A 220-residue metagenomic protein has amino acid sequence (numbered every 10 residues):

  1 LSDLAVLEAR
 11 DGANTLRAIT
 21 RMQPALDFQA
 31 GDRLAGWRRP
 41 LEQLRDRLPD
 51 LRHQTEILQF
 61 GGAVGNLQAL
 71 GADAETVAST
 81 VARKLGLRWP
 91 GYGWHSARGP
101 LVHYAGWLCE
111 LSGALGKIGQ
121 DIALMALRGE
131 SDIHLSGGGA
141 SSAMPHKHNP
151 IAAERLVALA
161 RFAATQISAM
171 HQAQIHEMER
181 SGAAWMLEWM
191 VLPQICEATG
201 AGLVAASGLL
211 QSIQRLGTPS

Functional and structural regions predicted by a protein language model:
L1-P100: Glycine-rich, mobile lid/loop segments that gate access to catalytic sites or pores
R10, N14, R47-D50, Q54 (+7 more regions): Conserved helix-loop functional segments at active or binding sites
A13, I19, A25, I57 (+6 more regions): Generic secondary-structure boundary/loop-capping signal
M22, L26-Q29, R33, S96 (+5 more regions): Non-transmembrane, amphipathic alpha-helical segments
R38, R45, L108, L115 (+3 more regions): Short amphipathic alpha-helical/adjacent loop interface patches that line ligand and macromolecule-binding sites
T76-A164: Acidic, glycine-rich loop-and-beta core segments that form the ion-binding/anion-interacting portion of active sites
G129-E130, S141-S220: Glycine-rich cofactor/substrate-binding loops
